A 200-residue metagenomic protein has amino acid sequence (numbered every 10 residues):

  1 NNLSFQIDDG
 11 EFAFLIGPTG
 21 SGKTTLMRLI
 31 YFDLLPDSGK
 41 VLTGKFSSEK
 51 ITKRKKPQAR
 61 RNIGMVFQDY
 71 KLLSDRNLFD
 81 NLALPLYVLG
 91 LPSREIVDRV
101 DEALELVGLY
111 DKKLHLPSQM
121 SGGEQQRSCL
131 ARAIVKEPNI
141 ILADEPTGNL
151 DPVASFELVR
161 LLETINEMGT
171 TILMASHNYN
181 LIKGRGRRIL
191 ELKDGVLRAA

Functional and structural regions predicted by a protein language model:
Y31: Helix-to-loop junction immediately C-terminal to a conserved catalytic motif
G39-S48: Conserved ABC transporter NBD signature motif
S48-G64, I165-E167: ABC ATPase NBD coupling module
R76-A83: Short coil-to-helix segment of the ABC ATPase nucleotide-binding domain corresponding to the Q-loop/switch region
L116-M120, E124-Q126: Conserved ABC ATPase signature
E137: Conserved catalytic motifs of ABC-family nucleotide-binding domains
I141-D144: Catalytic Walker B motif of ABC-type/P-loop ATPase nucleotide-binding domains
